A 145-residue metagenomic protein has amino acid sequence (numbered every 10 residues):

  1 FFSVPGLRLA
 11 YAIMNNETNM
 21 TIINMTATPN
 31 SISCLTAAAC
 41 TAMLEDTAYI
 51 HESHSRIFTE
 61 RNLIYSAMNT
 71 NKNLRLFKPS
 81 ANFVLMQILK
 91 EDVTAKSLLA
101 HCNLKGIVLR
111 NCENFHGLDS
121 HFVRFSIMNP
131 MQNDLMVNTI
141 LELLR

Functional and structural regions predicted by a protein language model:
F1-T70, R75-F77: PLP-dependent aminotransferase class I/II
G6, S80, G117-D119: Short acidic/glycine-enriched loop/turn segments that link adjacent beta-strands
N15, T28, L89-K90, M128: Structured loop/turn residues at secondary-structure junctions
I23, L98, M136-T139: Hydrophobic side chains in well-ordered alpha-helices
R56, A67, H101, T139-E142: Alpha-helical scaffold elements within enzyme catalytic domains, especially in hydrolases
I57-F58, N62, N71-K105, I127: Conserved PLP-binding catalytic core of the aspartate aminotransferase-like
L104-K105, G117-R145: PLP-dependent enzyme catalytic core of the Aspartate aminotransferase-like
R110-N114: Short beta-strand/turn micro-motifs at beta-sheet edges
